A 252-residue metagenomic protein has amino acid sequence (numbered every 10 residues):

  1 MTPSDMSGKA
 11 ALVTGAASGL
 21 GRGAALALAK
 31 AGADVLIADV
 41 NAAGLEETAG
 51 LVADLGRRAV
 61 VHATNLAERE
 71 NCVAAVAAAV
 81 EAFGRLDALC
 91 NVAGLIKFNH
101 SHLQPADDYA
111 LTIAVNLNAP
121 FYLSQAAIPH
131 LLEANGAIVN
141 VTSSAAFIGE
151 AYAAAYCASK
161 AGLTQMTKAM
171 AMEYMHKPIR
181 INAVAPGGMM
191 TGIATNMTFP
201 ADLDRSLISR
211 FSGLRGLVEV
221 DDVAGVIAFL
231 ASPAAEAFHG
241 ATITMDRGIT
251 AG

Functional and structural regions predicted by a protein language model:
M1-T2, I148, A228, H239-G252: Short C-terminal tail/terminal secondary-structure segment of NAD(P)H-dependent dehydrogenase/reductase domains
D5-L36: Canonical Rossmann dinucleotide-binding motif of NAD(H)/NADP(H)-dependent dehydrogenases/reductases, specifically
H100-A110, L207-I208: Substrate-binding pocket helix/loop in short-chain dehydrogenase/reductase
S124, S159, T167: Active-site helix of classical SDR
S143: Residue(s) in the substrate-gating loop at a strand-loop-helix junction that position the organic substrate next
M175, R180, F238-G240: Short, small/polar-rich loop/turn modules that mediate ligand/substrate recognition or access, typified
S212-V223: A conserved structural motif in NAD(P)-dependent oxidoreductases
